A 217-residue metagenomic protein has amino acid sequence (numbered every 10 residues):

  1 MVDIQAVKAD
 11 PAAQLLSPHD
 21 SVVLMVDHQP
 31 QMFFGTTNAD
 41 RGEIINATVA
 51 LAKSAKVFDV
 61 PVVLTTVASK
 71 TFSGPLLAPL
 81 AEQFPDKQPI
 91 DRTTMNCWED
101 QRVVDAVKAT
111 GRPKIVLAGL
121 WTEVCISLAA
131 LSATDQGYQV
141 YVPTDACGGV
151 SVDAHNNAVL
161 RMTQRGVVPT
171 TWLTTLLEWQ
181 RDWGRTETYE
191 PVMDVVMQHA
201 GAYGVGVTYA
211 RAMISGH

Functional and structural regions predicted by a protein language model:
V2-T94, Q139-V142, N156-T163, V167 (+1 more regions): Active-site acidic carboxylates
V49, Q101, E123-S127: Glycine-rich phosphate-binding loop at the start of an alpha helix
S69, C147-G148, L176: Conserved beta-strand edge residues that scaffold enzyme active sites
S73-L80, V103-V104, A129-L131: Distinct, well-ordered alpha-helical segments
P89-K108: Glycine-rich oxoanion-binding loops at beta->alpha junctions
M95-E99, T174-R181: A short acidic, often aromatic-flanked loop/helix-cap motif at beta-alpha or helix-coil junctions that lines enzyme
K114-W172: A contiguous pocket-lining binding segment that forms or flanks enzyme active sites
